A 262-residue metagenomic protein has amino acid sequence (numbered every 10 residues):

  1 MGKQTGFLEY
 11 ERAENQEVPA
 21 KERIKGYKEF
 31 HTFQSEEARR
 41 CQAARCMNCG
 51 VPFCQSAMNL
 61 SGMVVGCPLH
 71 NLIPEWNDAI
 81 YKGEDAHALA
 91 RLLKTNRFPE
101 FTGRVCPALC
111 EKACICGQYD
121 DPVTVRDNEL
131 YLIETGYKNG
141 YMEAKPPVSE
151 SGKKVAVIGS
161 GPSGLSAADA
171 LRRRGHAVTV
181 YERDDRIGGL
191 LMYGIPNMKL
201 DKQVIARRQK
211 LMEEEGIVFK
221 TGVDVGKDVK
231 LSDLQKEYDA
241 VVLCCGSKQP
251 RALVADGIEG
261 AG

Functional and structural regions predicted by a protein language model:
M1-K154, K202, V241-G262: Ferredoxin-type iron-sulfur electron-transfer modules and their immediate structural context
L89-N96, P107, N128, L191-A240: N-terminal Rossmann-like dinucleotide/flavin-binding domain of flavoprotein oxidoreductases that bind FAD/FMN
R97, G161-P162, R186: Residue-level detector of alpha-helix initiation sites
K154-T179: N-terminal Rossmann-like FAD-binding beta1-loop-alpha1 element of flavoenzymes
G164, K227, K248-R251: Glycine-rich nucleotide phosphate-binding loop and flanking beta-alpha elements of Rossmann-like dinucleotide-binding
D169-A170, M192-Y193, L253-G257: Short amphipathic alpha-helical segments
H176-M192: Glycine-rich FAD pyrophosphate-binding loop
A177, G216-V218, G262: Conserved beta-strand segments of alpha/beta enzyme cores
